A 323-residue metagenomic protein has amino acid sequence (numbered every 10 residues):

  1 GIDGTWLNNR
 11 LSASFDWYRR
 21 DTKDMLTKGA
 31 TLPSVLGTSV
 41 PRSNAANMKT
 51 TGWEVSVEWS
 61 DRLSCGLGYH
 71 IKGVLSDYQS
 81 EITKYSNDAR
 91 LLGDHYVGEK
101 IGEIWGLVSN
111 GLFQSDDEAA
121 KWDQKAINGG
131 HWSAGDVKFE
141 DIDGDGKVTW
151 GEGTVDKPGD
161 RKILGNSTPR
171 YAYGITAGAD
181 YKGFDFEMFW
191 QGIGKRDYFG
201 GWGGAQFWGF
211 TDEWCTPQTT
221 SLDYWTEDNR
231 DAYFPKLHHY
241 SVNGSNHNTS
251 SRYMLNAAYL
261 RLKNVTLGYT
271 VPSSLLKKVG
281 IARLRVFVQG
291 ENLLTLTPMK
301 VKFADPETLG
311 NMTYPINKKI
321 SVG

Functional and structural regions predicted by a protein language model:
G1-G106, T249-G323: Extracellular/periplasmic, surface-exposed regions of secreted and cell-surface proteins
L26-T31, G52, K147-V155, F234-G244: Active-site-adjacent bridging/hinge elements
L32-S39, L92-L112, D160-R161, Y198 (+2 more regions): Surface-exposed, low-complexity loop segments enriched in small/polar and acidic residues
V40-K49, L91-I104, G159, L164-G178 (+3 more regions): C-terminal extracellular loops and terminal segments of Gram-negative outer membrane beta-barrel proteins
A46, S60-N166, T226-N229: Conserved small-residue
K72, P158-G159, P169-G183, K263-G268 (+1 more regions): Conserved SET/PR-domain catalytic core that frames the SAM/AdoMet-binding pocket
H131, N166-G201: Glycine-rich, aromatic-lined ligand/substrate-binding cores of catalytic and carbohydrate-binding domains
I193-R285, G290: Extracytoplasmic gating/loop element in the C-terminal half of outer-membrane beta-barrel translocons and assembly
